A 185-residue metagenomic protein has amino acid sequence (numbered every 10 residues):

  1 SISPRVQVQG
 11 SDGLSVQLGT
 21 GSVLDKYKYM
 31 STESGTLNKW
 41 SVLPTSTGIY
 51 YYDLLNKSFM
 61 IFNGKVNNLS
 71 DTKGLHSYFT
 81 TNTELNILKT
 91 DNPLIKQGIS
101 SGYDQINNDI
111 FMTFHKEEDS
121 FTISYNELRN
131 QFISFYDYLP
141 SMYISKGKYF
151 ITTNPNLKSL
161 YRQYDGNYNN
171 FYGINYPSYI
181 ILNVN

Functional and structural regions predicted by a protein language model:
I2-V184: Beta-sheet-dominated scaffold domains
